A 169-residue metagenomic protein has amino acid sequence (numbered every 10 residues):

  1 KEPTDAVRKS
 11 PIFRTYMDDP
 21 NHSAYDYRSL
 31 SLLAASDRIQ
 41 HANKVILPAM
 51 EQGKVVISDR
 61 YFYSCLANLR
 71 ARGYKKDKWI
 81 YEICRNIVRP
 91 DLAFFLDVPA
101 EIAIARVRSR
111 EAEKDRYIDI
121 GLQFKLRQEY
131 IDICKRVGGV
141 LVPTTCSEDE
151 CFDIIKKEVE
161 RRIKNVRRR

Functional and structural regions predicted by a protein language model:
K1-E2, P143: Residue-level recognition of beta-strand->loop/alpha-helix junctions
P3-R85: ATP-dependent small-molecule kinase phosphotransfer cores that center on conserved nucleotide phosphate-binding segments
T4-R8, F62-Y63, V98-I104, E148: Conserved nucleotide-binding/hydrolysis micro-motifs of P-loop NTPases
Y16, S36, R60, L96-D97 (+2 more regions): Conserved catalytic core of Hanks-type protein kinase domains
G53, R89-P90, G138: Local beta-strand N-terminus motif with an aromatic residue
I57, L92-F94, V140-V142: Hydrophobic/aromatic beta-strand patches that form the interior of the parallel beta-sheet core in alpha/beta enzyme
C65-Q128: A glycine- and Lys/Arg-enriched "phosphate-lid" helix/loop adjacent to the NTP-binding pocket of small-molecule kinases
E101-R169: NTP-dependent small-molecule kinase module
